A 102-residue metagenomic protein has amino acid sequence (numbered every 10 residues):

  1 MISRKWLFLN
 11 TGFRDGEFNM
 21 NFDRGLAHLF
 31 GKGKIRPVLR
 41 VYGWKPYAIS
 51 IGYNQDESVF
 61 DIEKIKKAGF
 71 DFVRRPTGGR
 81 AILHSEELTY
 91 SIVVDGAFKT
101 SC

Functional and structural regions predicted by a protein language model:
M1-K67, D71-R75, A81: Active-site loop/lid in soluble adenylation, ligation, and acyl-transfer enzymes
V59-D61, K99-C102: Short, conserved charged micro-motifs
R80-S101: Residues forming anionic-ligand binding surfaces in small-molecule and nucleic-acid pockets of primarily soluble enzymes
